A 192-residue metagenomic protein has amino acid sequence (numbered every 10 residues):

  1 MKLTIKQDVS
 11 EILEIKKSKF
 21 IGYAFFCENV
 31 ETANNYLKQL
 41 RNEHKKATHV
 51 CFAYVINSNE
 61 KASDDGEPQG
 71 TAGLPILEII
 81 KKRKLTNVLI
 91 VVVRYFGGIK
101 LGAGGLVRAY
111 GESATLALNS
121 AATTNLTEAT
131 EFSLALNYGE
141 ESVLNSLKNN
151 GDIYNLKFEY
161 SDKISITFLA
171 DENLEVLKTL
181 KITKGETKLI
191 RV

Functional and structural regions predicted by a protein language model:
M1-T71, K157, I182-V192: C-terminal regulatory domains involved in ligand/effector binding and gene-expression control
Y54-V55, T86-F96: Glycine- and acidic-rich phosphate- and metal-coordinating loops
L101: Short Cys/His-based metal-binding microdomains
L106, Y110-A129: Long, charge-dense
T123-Y138, I166-T167: Short glycine-/aliphatic-rich beta-strand segments at the starts of folded cytosolic domains
L134-I153, L177: Short amphipathic alpha-helix segments
S161-I164: N-terminal positively charged helical leader segments and presequences
F168-L177: Terminal, non-globular segments
